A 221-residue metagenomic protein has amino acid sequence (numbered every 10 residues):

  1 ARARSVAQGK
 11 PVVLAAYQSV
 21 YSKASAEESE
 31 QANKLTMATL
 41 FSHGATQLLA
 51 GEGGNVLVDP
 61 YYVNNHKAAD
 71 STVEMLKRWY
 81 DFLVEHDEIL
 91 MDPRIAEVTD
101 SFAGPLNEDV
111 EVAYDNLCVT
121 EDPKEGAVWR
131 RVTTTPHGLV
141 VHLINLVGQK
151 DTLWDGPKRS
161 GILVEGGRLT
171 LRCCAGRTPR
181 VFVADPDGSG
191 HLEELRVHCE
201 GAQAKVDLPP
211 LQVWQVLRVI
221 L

Functional and structural regions predicted by a protein language model:
A1-Y114, T120-E121, V132-T133, L192 (+1 more regions): Glycan-processing catalytic domains of CAZymes
Y17, I144-L146, R172-C174, P209 (+1 more regions): Structured loops at beta-to-helix junctions and adjacent beta-edge loops in soluble globular domains
S19-V20, L146-G148, G176, G188: Short, glycine-/Ser/Thr-/acidic-enriched flexible segments
A24, A50, D151-L153, P179-V181 (+2 more regions): Short acidic, gly/pro-rich beta-turn/loop elements at beta-sheet edges and active-site/ligand-binding grooves
A38, V112-A175, Q215: Carbohydrate-binding surface patches
R180-A204: Solvent-exposed beta-strand/loop surfaces of large extracellular or lumenal domains
E200-L221: C-terminal beta-strand-rich structural cap/linker in extracellular carbohydrate-active enzymes
